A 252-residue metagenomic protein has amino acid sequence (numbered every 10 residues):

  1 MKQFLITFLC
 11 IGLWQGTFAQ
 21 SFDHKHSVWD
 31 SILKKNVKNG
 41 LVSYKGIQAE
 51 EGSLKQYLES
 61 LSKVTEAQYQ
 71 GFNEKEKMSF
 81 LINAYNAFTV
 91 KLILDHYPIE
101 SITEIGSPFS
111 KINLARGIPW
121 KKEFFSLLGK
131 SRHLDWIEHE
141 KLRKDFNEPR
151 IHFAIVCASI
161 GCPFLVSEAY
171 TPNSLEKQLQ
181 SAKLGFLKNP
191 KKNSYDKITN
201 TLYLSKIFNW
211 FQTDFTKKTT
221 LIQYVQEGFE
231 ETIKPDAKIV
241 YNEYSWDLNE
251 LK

Functional and structural regions predicted by a protein language model:
M1-S21: Bacterial Sec-dependent N-terminal signal peptides
S21-I82, N86-K252: Interaction/scaffold regions that mediate signaling and macromolecular assembly across diverse proteins
